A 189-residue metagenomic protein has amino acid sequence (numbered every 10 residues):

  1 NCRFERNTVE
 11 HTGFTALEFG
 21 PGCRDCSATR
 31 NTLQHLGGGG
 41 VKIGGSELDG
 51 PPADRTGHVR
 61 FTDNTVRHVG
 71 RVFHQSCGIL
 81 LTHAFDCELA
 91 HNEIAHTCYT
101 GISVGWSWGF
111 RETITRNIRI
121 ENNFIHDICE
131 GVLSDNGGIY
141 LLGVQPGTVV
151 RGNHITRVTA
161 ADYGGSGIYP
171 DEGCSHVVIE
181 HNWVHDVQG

Functional and structural regions predicted by a protein language model:
N1-R24: A conserved hydrophobic secondary-structure block that centers on an alpha-helix together with its immediately flanking
G13-F19, G37-I43, G70-C77, C98-V104 (+4 more regions): Short glycine/acidic-rich loop motifs that flank beta-strands on beta-rich extracellular proteins
P21-C23, E47, F85, W108 (+1 more regions): Active-site-proximal loop/turn and secondary-structure-junction residues that shape catalytic pockets, frequently
G44, H96, G105-W108, T115-R116 (+1 more regions): Aromatic- and carboxylate-enriched substrate-binding clefts and catalytic-loop regions of carbohydrate-active enzymes
S46-D54, F110-T113: Intrinsically disordered, low-complexity Ser/Thr- and acidic-rich flexible linkers and loops, especially at boundaries
H74, I79, E88, L133 (+2 more regions): Extracellular, surface-exposed repeat architectures
G147-G189: Long hydrophobic segments that form regular secondary structure
